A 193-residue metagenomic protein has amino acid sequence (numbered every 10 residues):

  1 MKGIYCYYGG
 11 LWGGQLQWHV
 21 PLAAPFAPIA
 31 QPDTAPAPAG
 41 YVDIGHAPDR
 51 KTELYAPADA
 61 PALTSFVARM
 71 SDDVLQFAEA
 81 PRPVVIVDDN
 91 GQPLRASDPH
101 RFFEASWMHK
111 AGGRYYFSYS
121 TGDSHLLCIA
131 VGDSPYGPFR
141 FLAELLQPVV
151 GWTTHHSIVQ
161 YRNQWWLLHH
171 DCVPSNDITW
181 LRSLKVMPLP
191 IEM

Functional and structural regions predicted by a protein language model:
M1-M193: Carbohydrate-active catalytic/glycan-binding domains of CAZyme proteins, especially the secreted or lumenal ectodomains
